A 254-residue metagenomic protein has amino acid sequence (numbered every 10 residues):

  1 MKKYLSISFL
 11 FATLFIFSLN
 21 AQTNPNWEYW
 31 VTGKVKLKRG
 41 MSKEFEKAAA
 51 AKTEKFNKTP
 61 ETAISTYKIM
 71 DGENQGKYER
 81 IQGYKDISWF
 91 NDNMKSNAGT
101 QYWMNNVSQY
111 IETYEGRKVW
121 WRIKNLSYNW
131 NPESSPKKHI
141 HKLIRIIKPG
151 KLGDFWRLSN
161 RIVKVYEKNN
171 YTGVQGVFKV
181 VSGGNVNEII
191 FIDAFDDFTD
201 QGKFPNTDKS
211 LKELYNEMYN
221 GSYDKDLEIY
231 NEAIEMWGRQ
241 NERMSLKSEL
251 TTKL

Functional and structural regions predicted by a protein language model:
M1-N26: Bacterial Sec-dependent N-terminal signal peptides
A21-L254: Short S/T/G/P-rich N-terminal loop/turn motif that feeds into the first structured element of a domain
